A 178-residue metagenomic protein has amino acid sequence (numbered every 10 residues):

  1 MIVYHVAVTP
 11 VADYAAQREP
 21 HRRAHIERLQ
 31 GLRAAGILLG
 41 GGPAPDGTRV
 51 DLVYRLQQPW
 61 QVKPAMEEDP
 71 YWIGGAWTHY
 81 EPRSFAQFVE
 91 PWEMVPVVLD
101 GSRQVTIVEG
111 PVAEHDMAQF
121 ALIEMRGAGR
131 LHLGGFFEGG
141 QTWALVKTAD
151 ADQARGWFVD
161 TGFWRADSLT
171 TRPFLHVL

Functional and structural regions predicted by a protein language model:
M1-L178: Conserved, structured core segments of small domains
